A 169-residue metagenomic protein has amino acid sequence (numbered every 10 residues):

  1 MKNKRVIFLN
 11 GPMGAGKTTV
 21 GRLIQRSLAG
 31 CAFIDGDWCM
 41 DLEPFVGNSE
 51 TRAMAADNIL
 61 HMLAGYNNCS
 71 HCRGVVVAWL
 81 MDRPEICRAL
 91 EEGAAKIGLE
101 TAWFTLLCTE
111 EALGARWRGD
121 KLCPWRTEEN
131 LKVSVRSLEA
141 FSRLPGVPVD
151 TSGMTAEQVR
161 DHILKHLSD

Functional and structural regions predicted by a protein language model:
K2-V6, C72-R73: Pre-Walker A (Motif I) flank of P-loop NTPase domains
L9: Hydrophobic anchor at the beta1->P-loop junction of P-loop NTPases
G14: Walker A (P-loop) phosphate-binding loop of P-loop NTPases
K17: Conserved lysine of the Walker
G21-A64: Conserved substrate/cofactor phosphate-moiety recognition/catalytic segment in nucleotide-dependent phosphotransferases
M54-G98: Glycine-rich phosphate-binding loop used to anchor ATP phosphates in small-molecule kinases, encompassing both
I97-W117, V149: Conserved phosphate-donor/acceptor-positioning beta-strand/loop module used by diverse small-molecule
G119-H162: Small-molecule kinase domains that catalyze NTP-dependent phosphoryl transfer to phosphate-bearing small molecules
